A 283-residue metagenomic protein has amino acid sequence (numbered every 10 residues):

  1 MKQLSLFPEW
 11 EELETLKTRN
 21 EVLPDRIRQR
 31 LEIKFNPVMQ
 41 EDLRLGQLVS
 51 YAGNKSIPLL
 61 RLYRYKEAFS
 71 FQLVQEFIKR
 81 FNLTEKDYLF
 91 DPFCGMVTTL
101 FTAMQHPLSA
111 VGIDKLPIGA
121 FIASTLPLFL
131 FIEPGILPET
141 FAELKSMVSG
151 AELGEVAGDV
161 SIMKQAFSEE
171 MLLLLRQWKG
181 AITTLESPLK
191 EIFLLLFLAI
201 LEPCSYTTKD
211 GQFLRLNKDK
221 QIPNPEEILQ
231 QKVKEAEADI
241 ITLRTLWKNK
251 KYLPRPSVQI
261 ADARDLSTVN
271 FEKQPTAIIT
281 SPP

Functional and structural regions predicted by a protein language model:
M1-T18, E76, R80-T84, Q105-H106 (+1 more regions): Non-catalytic nucleic-acid substrate-recognition regions in nucleic-acid-modifying enzymes
M1-T84: S-adenosyl-L-methionine
L16, N20, P24, L137 (+5 more regions): Intrinsic-disorder-associated interaction segments
Q47-N54, V97, S149-E155: Short amphipathic alpha-helical segments, especially helix-boundary/capping motifs
K55-S56, V156-S161, F213-N217: Short linear capping/connector segments at secondary-structure termini
S70, F77-S149, Q230-T268, E272 (+1 more regions): Conserved S-adenosyl-L-methionine
L172-L175, G180-T280: SAM-dependent nucleic-acid methyltransferase catalytic core
